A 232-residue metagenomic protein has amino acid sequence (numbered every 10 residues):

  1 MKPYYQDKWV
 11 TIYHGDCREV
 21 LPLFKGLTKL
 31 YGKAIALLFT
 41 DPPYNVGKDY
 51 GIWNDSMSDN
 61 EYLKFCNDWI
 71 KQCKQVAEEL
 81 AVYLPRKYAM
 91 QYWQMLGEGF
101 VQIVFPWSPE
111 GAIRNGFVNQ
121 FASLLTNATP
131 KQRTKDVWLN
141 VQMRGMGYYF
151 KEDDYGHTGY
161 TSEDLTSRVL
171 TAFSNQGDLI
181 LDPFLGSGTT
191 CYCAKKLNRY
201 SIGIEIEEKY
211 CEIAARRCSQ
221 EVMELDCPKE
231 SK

Functional and structural regions predicted by a protein language model:
K2-E212: Core catalytic lobe of class I
P3-D7, A215-P228: Short, conserved SAM-binding/catalytic segment of Class I S-adenosyl-L-methionine-dependent methyltransferases
S231-K232: Acidic, low-complexity intrinsically disordered tails
